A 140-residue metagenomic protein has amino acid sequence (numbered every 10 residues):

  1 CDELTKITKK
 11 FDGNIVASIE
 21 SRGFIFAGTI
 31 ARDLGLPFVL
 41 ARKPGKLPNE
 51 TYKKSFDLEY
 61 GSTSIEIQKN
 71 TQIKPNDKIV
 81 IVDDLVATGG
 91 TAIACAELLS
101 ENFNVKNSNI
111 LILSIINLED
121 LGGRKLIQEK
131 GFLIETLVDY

Functional and structural regions predicted by a protein language model:
C1-V82, V86-Y140: PRPP-associated nucleotide enzymes
